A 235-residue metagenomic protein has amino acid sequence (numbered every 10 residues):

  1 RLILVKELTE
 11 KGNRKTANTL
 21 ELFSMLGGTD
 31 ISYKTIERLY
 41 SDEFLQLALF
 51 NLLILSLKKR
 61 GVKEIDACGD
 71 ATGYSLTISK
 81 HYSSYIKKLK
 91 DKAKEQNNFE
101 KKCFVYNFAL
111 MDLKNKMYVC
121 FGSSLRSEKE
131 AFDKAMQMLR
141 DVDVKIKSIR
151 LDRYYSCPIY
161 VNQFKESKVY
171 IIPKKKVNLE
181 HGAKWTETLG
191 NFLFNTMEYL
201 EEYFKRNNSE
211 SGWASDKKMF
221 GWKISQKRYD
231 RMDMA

Functional and structural regions predicted by a protein language model:
R1-L55: Short, positively charged, Gly/Tyr-enriched micro-motifs that form contact patches at catalytic or ligand/partner
I3-E7, L26, G122, R150 (+1 more regions): Short, charged/polar micro-motifs that form catalytic or ligand-binding hotspots
L8, S41, L45-Q163: Polybasic low-complexity intrinsically disordered regions
R14-S24, S123, K227-M234: Short alpha-helical "patches" and their helix-cap loops
R153-K217: Helix-centered, glycine/charged polyanion-binding patches within enzymatic domains that contact phosphate-containing
R206-A235: C-terminal folded domains that constitute the principal catalytic or ligand-binding module of multi-domain proteins
